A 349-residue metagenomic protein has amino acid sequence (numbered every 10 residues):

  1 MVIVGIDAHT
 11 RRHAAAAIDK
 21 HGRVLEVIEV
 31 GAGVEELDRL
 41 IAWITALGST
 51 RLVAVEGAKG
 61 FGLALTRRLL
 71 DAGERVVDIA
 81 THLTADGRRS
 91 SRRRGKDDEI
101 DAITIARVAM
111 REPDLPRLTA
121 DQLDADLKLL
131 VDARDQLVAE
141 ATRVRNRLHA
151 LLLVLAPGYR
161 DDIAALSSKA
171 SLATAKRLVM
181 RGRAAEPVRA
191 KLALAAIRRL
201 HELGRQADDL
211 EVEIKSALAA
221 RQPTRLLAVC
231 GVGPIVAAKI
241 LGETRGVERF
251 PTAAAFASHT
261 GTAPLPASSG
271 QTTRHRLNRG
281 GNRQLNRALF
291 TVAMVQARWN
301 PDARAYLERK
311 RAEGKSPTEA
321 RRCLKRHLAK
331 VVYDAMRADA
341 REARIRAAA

Functional and structural regions predicted by a protein language model:
M1-D19, I105, L137: Gly/Thr-rich phosphate-binding beta-strand-loop-beta motif of the actin/hexokinase/Hsp70
T10-E35: Short glycine-rich, Thr/Ser-proximal phosphate-binding strand/loop in the N-terminal lobe of ATP-dependent enzymes
E35-L52: Short, basic/hydrophobic alpha-helical segments
L37, A228, P234-I235, K239-P317 (+1 more regions): Phosphate-backbone recognition surface of nucleic-acid-processing proteins
S49-F61: Short glycine-rich phosphate-binding loop at a beta-alpha junction
V77-R117, A125, L129, Q136 (+3 more regions): Short alpha-helix plus adjacent loop in nuclease-associated cores
L129-R225: Glycine-rich, often acidic, oxyanion-interacting loops/wings at catalytic, nucleic-acid, or phospho-protein interfaces
A312-A347: Basic, amphipathic alpha-helical segments enriched in Lys/Arg and hydrophobic/aromatic residues
